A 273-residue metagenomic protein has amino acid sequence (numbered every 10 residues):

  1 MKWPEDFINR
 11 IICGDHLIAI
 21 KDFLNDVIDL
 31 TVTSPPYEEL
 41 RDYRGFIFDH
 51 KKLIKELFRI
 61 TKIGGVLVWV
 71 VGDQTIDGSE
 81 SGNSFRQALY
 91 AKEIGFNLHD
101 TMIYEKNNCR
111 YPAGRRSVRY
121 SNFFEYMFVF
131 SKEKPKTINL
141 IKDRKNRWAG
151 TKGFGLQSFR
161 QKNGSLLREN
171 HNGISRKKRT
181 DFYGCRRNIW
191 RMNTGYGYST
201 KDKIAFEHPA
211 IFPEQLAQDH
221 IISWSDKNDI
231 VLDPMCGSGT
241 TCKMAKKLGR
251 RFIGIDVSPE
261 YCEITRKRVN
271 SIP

Functional and structural regions predicted by a protein language model:
M1-I272: Core catalytic lobe of class I
